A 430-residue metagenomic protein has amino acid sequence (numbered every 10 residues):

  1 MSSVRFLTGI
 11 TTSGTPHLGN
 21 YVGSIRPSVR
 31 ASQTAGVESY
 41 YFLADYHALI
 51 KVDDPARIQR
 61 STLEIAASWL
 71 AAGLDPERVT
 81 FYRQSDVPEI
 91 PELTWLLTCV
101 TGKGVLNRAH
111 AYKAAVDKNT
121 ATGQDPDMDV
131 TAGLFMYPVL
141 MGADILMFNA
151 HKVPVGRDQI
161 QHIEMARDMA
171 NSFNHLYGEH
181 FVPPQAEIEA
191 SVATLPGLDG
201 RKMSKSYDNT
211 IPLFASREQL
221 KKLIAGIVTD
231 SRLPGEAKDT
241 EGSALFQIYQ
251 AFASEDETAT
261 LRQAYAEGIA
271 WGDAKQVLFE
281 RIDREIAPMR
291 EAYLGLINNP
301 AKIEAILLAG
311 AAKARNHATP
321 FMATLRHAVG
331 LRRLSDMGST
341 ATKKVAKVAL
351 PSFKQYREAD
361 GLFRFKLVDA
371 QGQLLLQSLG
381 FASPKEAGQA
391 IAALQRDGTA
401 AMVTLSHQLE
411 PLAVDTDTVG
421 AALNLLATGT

Functional and structural regions predicted by a protein language model:
S2-L7, T12-G142: N-terminal Rossmann-like or analogous alpha/beta NTP/dinucleotide-binding catalytic cores that position adenine
P16-V22, Y40, A44, D54-S61 (+5 more regions): Structured ligand/cofactor/substrate-binding pocket environments in proteins
Q161, A170-D360, A370, L374 (+1 more regions): Conserved nucleotide- and phosphate/pyrophosphate-binding catalytic cores in adenylate/nucleotidyl-handling enzymes
L362-L367, L394: Short, structured motif recognition centered on aromatic/hydrophobic residues
Q373-S383: A short, exposed loop/beta-hairpin motif centered on an aromatic-Gly-Thr core
A382-T399: A short, charged, amphipathic alpha-helix used as a generic interaction element across diverse proteins
D397-G429: Short, mixed-charge low-complexity intrinsically disordered segments
